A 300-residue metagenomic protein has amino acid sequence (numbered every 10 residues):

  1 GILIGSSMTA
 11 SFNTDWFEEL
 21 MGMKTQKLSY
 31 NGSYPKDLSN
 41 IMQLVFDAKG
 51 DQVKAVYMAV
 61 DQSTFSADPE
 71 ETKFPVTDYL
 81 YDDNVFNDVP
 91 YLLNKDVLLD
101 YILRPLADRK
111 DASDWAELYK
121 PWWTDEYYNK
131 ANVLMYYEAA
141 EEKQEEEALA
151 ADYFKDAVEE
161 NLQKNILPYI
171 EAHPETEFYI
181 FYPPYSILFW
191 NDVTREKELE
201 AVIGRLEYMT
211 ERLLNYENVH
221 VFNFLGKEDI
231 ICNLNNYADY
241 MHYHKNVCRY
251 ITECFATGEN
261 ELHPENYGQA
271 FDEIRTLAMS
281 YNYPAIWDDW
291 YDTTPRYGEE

Functional and structural regions predicted by a protein language model:
I2-Y91: Membrane-embedded segments
G5, M58-S63, Y136-E141, I180-S186 (+1 more regions): Short loop/turn segments at strand-loop or loop-helix junctions that form parts of catalytic or ligand-binding pockets
F12-D15, D37-L38, A67-T72, Y182 (+2 more regions): A short acidic (Asp/Glu
M23, D51-A55, H173-F178, Y216-V219: Loop/turn elements at helix/coil->beta-strand transitions in domains of secreted/extracellular proteins
S39-I41, D156-I166, E198-E211: Well-ordered, non-membrane alpha-helical segments in soluble/globular domains
A59-V60, P69-E175, G268-E300: Secreted/periplasmic serine-hydrolase-like ester/acetyl group-modifying domain
I170-R195, N223-L225: Active-site segments of SGNH/GDSL-like serine hydrolases that catalyze O-acetyl group transfer/hydrolysis on lipids
E198, E207-E300: C-terminal regions of proteins
